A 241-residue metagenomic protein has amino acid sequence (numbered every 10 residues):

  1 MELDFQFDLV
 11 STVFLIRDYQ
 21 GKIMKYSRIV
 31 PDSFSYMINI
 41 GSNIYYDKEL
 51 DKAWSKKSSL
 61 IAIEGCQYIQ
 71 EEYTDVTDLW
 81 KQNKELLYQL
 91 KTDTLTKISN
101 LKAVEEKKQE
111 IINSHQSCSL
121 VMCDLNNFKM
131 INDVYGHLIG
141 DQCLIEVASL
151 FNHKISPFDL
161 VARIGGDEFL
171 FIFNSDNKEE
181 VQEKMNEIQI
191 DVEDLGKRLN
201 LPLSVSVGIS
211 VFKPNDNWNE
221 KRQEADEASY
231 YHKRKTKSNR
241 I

Functional and structural regions predicted by a protein language model:
F5-T12, K25, I61-T94, L101-I112: Signal-transducing coiled-coil linker helices
V13-L15, S119-V121, A162, G208-S210: Conserved beta-strand cores of small sensory beta-sandwich domains that regulate signal transduction, primarily PAS/PAC
L15-M24: Short acidic/glycine-rich beta-turn/loop cap or linker motifs at sensory/regulatory domain boundaries that couple input
M37-S55, E64-Q67: Per-ARNT-Sim (PAS) sensory domains and their PAS-associated C-terminal
S55-L60, E72-T74, S206-G208: PAS-family sensory domains
V76-L79, F128, N215: Sensory-module boundary signal marking interfaces of small helical input modules and downstream signaling cores
Y88-K91, N100-S119, N126-S156, A162-G166 (+4 more regions): Conserved long alpha-helical elements within nucleotide-processing catalytic cores of c-di-GMP signaling and class III
Q182-Q189, K197, S210-I241: Catalytic-core segments of nucleotide cyclases and related cyclic-nucleotide turnover enzymes
